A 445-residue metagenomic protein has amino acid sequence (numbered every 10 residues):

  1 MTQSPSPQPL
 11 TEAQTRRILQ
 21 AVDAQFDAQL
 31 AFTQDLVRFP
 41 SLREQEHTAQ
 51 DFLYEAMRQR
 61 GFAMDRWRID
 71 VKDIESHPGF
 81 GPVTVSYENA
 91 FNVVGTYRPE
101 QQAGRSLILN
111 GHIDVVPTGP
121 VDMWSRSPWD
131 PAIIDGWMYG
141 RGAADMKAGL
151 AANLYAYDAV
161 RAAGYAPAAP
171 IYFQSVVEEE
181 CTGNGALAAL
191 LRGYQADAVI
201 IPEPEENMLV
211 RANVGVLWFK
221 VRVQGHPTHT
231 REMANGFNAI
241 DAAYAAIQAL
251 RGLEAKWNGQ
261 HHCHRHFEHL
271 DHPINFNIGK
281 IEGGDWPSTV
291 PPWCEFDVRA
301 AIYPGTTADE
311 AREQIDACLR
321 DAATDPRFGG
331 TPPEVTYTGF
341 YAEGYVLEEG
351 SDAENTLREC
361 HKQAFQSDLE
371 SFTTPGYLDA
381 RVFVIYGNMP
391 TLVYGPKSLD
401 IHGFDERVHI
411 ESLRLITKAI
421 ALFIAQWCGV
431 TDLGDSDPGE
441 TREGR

Functional and structural regions predicted by a protein language model:
M1-R17, S86-Y87, K220-R445: Metal-dependent amide/peptide-bond hydrolase catalytic core, centered on the "pita-bread" metallohydrolase fold
T2-M138, P167: Acidic/His- and Gly-rich active-site-bordering loop/insert found across diverse amide/peptide-bond hydrolases
P78-V85, N207-M208, H264-H266: Short, P/G- and charge-enriched loop/turn segments at secondary-structure junctions
L109, A132-E180, F219-V223, E232-E254 (+2 more regions): Alpha-helical metal-binding/catalytic segments enriched in His/Glu/Asp
T118-I133, R211-R222, E359-C360, L392: Acidic-glycine-rich active-site phosphate/pyrophosphate-binding loop
M123, Y165, V210-V216, P287-P292 (+1 more regions): Short glycine/proline-enriched loop/turn "hinge" motifs that connect secondary-structure elements and lie
M138, A144-W218, E268, C428 (+1 more regions): Acidic/histidine-rich catalytic neighborhood of metal-dependent amide-processing enzymes
